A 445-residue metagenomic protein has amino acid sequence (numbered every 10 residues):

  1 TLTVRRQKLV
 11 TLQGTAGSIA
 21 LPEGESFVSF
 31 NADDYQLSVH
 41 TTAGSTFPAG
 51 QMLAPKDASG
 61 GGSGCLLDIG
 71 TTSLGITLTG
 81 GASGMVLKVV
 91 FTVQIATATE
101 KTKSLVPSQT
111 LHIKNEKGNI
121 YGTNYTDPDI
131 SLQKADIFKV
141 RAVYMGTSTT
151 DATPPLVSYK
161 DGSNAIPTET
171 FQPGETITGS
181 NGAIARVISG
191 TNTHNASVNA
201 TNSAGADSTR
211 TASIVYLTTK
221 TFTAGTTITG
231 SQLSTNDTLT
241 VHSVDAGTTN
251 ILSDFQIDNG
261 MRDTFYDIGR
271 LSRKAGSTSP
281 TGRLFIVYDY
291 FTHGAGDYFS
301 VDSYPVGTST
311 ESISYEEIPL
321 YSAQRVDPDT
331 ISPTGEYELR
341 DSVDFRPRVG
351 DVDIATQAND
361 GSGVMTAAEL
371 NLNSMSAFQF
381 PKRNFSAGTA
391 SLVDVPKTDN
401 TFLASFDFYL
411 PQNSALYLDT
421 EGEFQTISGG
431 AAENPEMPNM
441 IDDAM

Functional and structural regions predicted by a protein language model:
T1-L12, F47-T153, Y216, T240-M445: Beta-strand-rich solenoidal segments
T1-S26, I69, T110-K134, F138-D245: Autoprocessing Asn-cyclization modules and mimics
Y35-H40: Short, surface-exposed alpha-helix to beta-strand junction/turn motifs within ectodomains of secreted and cell-envelope
T42-G44: Amphipathic alpha-helical protein-interaction segments
